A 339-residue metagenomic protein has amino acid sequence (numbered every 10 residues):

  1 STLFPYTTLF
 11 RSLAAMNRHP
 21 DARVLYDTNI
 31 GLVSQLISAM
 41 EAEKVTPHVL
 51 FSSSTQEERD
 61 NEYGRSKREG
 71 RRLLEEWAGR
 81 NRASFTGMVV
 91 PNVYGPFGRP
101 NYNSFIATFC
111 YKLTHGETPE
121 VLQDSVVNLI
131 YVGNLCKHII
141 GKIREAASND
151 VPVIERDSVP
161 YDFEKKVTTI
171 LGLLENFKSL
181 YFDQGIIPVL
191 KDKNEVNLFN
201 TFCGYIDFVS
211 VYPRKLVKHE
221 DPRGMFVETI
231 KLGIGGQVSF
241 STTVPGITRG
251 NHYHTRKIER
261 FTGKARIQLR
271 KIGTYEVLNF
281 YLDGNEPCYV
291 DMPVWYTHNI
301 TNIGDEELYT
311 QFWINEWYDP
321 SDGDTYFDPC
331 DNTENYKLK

Functional and structural regions predicted by a protein language model:
T7-I30, Q35, A39-A42, Q56-D60: NAD(P)H-binding glycine-rich loop region in Rossmannoid oxidoreductase-like domains and their noncatalytic homologs
R72-G98, Y111, E117-N128, I154: Conserved beta-loop-beta element that borders a ligand/cofactor-binding pocket
G98-T108, L122-E145, K165-G172: Substrate-positioning beta->alpha
L135-K218: Mid/C-terminal beta-alpha module of Rossmann-like enzyme folds, strongest in SDR-family dehydrogenases/epimerases
S210-T255: A short glycine-rich, His/Asp/Glu-containing loop-to-beta-strand
T255-I272: Glycine- and acidic-residue-biased ligand/ion/polar-headgroup-sensing regions
K271-T301: Short acidic-glycine-tyrosine-enriched beta hairpin
G273-E276, T301-K339: Double-stranded beta-helix
